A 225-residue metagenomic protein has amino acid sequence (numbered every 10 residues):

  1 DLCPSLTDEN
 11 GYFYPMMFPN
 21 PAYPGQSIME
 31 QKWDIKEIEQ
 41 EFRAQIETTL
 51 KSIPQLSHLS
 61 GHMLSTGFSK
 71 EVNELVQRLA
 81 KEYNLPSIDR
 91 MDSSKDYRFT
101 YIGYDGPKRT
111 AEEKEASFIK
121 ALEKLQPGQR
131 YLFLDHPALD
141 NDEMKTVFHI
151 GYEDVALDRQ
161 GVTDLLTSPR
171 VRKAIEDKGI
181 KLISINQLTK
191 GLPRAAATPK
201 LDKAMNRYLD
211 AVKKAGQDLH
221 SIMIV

Functional and structural regions predicted by a protein language model:
D1-M29, H149-D154: Active-site gating loops and adjacent loop-to-helix segments of metal-dependent hydrolytic enzymes
S5-D8, K51, K124-Q126: Acidic (Asp/Glu)-rich catalytic clusters
F18, G61-L64, R90-S93, D135-A138 (+1 more regions): Active-site-proximal beta-strand/loop segments in catalytic clefts of secreted hydrolases
M29-E115, I119, E123: Catalytic domains of cell-wall/extracellular-matrix polysaccharide-remodeling enzymes, centered on de-N-acetylation
L59, F133, I175: Conserved, mostly hydrophobic/aromatic
N84-P86, K120-K145: Aromatic-lined glycan-binding groove of carbohydrate-active enzymes
N84-R90, G151-H220: C-terminal domain-boundary segment and adjacent tail
R98-I102, R109-E112, D142-Y152, A195-T198: Histidine/acidic-residue-rich catalytic or RNA/ligand-binding cores of hydrolases and nuclease-related proteins
